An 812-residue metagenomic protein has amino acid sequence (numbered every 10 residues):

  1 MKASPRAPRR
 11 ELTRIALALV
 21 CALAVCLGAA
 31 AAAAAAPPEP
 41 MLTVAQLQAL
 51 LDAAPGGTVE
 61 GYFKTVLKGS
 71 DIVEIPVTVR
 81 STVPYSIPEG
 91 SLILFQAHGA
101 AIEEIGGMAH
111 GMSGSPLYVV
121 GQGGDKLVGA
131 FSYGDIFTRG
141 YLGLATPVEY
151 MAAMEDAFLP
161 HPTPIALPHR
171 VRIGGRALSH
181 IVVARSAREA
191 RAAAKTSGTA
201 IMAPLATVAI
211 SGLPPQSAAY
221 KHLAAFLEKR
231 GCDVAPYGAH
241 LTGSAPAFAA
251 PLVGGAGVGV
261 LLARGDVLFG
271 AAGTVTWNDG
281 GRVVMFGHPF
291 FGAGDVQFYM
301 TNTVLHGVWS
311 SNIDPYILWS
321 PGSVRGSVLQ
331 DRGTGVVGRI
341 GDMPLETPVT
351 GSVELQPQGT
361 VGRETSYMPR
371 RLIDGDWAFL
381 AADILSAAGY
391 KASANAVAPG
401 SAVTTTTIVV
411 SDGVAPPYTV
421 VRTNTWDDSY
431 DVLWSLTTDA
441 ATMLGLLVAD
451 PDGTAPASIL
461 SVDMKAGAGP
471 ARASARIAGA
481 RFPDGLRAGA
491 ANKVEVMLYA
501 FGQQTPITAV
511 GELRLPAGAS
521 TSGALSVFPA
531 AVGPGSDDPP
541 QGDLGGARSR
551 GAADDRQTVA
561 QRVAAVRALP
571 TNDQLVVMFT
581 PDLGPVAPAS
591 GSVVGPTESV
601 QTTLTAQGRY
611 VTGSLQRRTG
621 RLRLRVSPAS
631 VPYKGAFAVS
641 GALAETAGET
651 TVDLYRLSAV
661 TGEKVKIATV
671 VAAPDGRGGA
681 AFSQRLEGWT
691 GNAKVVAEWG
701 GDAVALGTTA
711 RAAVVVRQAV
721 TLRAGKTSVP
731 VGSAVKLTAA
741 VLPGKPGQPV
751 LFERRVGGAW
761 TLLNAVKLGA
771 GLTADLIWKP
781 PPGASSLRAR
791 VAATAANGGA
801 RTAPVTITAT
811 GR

Functional and structural regions predicted by a protein language model:
S4-L19: Bacterial N-terminal signal peptides that target proteins for export
R14-A16, A30-P55, A192, K221 (+7 more regions): Polar/charged alpha-helical tracts
A16-G28: Bacterial N-terminal signal peptides
L23, A31-R618: Terminal presequence/propeptide segments associated with secretion/organelle targeting and zymogen/polyprotein
C26-E39, G700-A705, A792: C-terminal region of N-terminal signal peptides and the immediate post-cleavage residues of exported proteins
R617-R812: Low-complexity, Ser/Thr/Pro-rich intrinsically disordered linker/stalk segments at domain junctions
